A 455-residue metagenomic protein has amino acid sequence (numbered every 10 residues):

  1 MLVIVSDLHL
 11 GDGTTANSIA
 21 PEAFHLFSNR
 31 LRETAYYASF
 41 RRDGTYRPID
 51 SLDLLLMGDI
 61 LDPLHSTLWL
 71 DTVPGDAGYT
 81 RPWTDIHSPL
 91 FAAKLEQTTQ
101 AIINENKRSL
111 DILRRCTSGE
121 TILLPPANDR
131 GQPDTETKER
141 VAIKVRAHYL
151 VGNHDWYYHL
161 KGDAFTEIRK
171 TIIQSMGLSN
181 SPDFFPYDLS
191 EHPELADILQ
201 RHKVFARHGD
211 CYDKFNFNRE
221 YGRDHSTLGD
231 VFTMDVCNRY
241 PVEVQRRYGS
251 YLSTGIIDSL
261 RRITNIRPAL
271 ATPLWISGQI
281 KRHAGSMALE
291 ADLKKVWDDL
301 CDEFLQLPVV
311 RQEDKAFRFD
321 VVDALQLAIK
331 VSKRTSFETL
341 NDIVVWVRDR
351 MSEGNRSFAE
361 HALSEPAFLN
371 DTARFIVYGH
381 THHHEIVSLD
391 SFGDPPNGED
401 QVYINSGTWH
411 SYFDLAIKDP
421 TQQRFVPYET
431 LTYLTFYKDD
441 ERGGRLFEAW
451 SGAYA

Functional and structural regions predicted by a protein language model:
M1-A455: Extended recognition/assembly regions associated with phosphoester-bond processing machinery
